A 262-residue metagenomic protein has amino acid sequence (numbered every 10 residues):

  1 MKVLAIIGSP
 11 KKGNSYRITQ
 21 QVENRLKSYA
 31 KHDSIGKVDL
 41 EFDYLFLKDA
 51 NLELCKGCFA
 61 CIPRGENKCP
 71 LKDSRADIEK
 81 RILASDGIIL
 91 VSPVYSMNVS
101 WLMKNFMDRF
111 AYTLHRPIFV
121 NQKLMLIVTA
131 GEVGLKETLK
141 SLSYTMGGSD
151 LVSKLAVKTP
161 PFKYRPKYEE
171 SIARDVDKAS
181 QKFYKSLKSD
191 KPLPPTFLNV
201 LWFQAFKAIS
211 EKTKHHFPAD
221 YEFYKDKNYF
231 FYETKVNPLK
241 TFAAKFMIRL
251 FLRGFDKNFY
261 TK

Functional and structural regions predicted by a protein language model:
M1-V91, M97-N105, A111-Y112, V152 (+2 more regions): N-terminal beta1-alpha1-beta2 submodule of the flavodoxin-like/Rossmannoid cofactor-binding fold
S9-G13, S96, T129-V133, P160-K163: Short histidine/acidic/glycine/proline-rich micro-motifs that form metal- and phosphate-coordinating active-site loops
L45, N105-K123, T129-A130: P-loop/Walker A phosphate-binding loop and immediately adjacent motor/lid segment at beta-alpha junctions
W101, L135-K140, K167-Y168: A short secondary-structure junction signal
M103-M107, K140-S143: "Short basic amphipathic alpha-helical interaction patches in structured regions
F119-K158: Short, glycine-/small-residue-rich phosphate/pyrophosphate-handling segment
E137-K140, Y144, G148, K182 (+2 more regions): Compact, basic/aliphatic-enriched, mixed alpha/beta core segments that act as assembly/interaction modules in small
S149, S153-K185: Conserved anion/nucleotide-ligand pocket segment
